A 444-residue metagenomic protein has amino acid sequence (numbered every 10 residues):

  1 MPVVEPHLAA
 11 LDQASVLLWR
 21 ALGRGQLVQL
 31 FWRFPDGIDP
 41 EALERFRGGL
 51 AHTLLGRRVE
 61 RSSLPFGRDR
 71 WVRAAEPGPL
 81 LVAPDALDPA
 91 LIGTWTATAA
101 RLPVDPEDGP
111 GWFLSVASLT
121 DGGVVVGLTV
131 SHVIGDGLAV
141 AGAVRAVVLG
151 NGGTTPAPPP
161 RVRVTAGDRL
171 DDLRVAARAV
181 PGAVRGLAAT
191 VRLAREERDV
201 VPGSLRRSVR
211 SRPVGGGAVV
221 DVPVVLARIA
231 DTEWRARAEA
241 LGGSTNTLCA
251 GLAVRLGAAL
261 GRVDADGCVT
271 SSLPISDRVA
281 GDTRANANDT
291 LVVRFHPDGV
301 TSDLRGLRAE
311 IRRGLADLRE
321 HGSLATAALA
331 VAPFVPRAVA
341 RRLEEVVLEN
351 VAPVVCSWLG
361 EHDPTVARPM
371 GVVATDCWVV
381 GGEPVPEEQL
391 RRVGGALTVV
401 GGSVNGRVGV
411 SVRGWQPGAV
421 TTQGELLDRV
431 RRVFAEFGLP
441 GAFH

Functional and structural regions predicted by a protein language model:
M1-V175, G182, T232-R237, S244-A265 (+1 more regions): Non-catalytic N-terminal regions of enzymes
V16-A21, P213, V222-V225, A280-D282 (+1 more regions): Short beta-strand/turn micro-motifs at beta-sheet edges
T96, I134-L138, G153-R169, D199-A218 (+2 more regions): Membrane-interacting alpha-helical segments
V164-A179, A189-T190, V224, R284-G371: Helical lid/core segments from catalytic subdomains that handle acyl or acyl-like groups
R185-G243: Flexible, P/S/T/G-rich "lid" or insertion loops adjacent to the active sites of thioester-utilizing
R255-T290: A compact, surface-exposed functional segment
S276-A280, E361, W415-P417: Short, glycine-/Ser/Thr-/acidic-enriched flexible segments
D277-V279, A338-L343, G395-L397: Glycine-rich, charged/polar anion/phosphate-binding loops that engage phosphate groups from diverse ligands
